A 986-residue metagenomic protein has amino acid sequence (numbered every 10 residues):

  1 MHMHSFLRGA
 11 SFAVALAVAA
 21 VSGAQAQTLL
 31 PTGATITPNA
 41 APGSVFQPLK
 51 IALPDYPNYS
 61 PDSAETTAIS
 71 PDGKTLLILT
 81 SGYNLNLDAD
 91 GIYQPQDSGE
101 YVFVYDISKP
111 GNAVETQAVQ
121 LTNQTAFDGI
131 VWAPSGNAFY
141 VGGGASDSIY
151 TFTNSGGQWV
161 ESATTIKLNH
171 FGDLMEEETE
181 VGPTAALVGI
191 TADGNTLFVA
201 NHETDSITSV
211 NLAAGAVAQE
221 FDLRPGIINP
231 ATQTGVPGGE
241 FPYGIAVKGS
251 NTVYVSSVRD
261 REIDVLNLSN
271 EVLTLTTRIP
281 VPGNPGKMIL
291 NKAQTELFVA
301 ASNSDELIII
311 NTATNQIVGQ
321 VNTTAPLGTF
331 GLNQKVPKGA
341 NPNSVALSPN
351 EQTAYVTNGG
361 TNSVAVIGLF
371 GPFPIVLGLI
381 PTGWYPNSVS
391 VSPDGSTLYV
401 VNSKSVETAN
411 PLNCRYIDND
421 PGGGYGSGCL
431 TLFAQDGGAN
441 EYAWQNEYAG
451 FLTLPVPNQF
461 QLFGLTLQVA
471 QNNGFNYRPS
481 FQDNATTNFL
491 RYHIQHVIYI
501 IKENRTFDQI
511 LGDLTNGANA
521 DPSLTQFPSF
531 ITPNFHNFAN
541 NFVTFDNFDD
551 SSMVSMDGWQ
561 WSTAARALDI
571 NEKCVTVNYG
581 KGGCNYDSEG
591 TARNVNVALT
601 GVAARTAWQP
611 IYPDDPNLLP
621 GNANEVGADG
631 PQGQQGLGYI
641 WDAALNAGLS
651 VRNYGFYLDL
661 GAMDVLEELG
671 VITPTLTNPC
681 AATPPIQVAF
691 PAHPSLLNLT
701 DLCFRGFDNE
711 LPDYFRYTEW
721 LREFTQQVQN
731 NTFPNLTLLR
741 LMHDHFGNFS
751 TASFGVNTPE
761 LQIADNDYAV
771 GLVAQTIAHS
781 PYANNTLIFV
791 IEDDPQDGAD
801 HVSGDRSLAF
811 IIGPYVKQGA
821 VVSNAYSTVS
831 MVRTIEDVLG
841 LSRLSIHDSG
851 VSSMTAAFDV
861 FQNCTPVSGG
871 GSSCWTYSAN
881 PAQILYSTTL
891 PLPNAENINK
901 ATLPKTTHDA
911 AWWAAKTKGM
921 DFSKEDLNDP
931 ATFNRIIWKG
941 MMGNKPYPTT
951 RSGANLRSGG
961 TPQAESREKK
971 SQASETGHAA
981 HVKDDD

Functional and structural regions predicted by a protein language model:
H2-S11: Bacterial N-terminal signal peptides that target proteins for export
R8, T196, R259, E296 (+3 more regions): Basic side chains
S11, Q25, V131, A138 (+34 more regions): Compositionally biased, intrinsically disordered low-complexity regions
S11-A20: Bacterial N-terminal signal peptides
A20, Q25-N484: Predominantly soluble domains enriched in secretory-pathway, periplasmic, or organellar proteins
E447, Q461-D986: N-terminal pro-sequences and low-complexity stem/linker regions of secreted or lumenal proteins
